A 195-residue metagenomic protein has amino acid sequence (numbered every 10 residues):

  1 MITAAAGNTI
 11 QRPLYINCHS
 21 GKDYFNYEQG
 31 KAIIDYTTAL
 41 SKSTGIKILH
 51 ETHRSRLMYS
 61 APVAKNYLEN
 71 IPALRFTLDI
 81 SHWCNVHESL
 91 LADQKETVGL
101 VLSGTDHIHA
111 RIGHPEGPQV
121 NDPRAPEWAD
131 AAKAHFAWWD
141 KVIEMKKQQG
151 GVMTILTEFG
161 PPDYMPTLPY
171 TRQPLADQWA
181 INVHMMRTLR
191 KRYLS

Functional and structural regions predicted by a protein language model:
M1-R75, A180: Active-site acidic/histidine proton-transfer and metal-coordination neighborhood in alpha/beta enzyme cores
S20-Y24, R54-R56, I80-C84, I112-H114 (+1 more regions): Active-site-proximal loop/turn and secondary-structure-junction residues that shape catalytic pockets, frequently
T37, K47-L49, D79-W83, P126-D130: N-terminal start-of-chain detector that recognizes signal peptides and the immediate post-cleavage beginning
N70-L74, C84-S195: Histidine-acidic metal/acid-base catalytic patches
